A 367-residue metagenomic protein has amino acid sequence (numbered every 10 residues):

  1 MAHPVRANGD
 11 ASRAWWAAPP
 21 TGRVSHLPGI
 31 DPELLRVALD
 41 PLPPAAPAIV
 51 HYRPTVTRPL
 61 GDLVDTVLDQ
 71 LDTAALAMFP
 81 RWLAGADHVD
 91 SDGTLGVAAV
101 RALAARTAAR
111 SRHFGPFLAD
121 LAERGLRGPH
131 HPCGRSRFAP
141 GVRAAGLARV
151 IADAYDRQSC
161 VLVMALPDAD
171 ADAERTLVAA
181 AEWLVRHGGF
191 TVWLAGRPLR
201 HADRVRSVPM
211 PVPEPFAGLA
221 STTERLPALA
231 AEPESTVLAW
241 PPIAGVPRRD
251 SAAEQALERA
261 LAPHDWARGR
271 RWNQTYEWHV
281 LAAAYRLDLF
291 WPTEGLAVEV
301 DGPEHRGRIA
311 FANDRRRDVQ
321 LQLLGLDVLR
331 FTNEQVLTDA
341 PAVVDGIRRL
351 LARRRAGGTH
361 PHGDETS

Functional and structural regions predicted by a protein language model:
M1, D314-D318, L350-A352: Charged, low-complexity, helix-prone segments enriched in Lys/Glu/Asp/Gln
M1-A48, L257-A262, W266-G269, Q274-W278 (+7 more regions): Long terminal accessory regions outside catalytic cores
M1-C133, V150: Long, leucine/valine-rich, helix-dominated scaffolding and oligomerization segments
W16, P20, A45-A48, Y52 (+9 more regions): Generic alpha-helix detector with strongest preference for long hydrophobic helices that associate with membranes
G93-G269, H360-S367: Solvent-exposed, charged helical/coil patches that constitute nucleic-acid or partner-interaction surfaces
L177, V208, A312-N313, V344-G346: Short, glycine/charged-enriched secondary-structure capping and boundary segments
E224-T338, A342: Surface segments flanking catalytic/ligand-binding clefts of nucleic-acid enzymes
G346-G357: C-terminal alpha-helix
